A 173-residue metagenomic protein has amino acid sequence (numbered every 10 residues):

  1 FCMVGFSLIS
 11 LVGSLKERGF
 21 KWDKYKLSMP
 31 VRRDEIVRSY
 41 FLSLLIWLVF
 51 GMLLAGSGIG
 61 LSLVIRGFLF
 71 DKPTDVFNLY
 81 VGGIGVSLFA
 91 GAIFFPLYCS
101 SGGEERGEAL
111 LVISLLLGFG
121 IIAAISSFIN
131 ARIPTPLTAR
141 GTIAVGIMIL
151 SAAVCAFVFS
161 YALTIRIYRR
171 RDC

Functional and structural regions predicted by a protein language model:
F1-K21, S39-C173: Hydrophobic alpha-helical transmembrane segments of membrane proteins
L27-R33: Short helix-to-coil transition segments within interhelical loops that connect adjacent transmembrane helices
E35-V37: Alpha-helix N-cap/helix-start motif at helix boundaries, enriched for small hydrophobics
